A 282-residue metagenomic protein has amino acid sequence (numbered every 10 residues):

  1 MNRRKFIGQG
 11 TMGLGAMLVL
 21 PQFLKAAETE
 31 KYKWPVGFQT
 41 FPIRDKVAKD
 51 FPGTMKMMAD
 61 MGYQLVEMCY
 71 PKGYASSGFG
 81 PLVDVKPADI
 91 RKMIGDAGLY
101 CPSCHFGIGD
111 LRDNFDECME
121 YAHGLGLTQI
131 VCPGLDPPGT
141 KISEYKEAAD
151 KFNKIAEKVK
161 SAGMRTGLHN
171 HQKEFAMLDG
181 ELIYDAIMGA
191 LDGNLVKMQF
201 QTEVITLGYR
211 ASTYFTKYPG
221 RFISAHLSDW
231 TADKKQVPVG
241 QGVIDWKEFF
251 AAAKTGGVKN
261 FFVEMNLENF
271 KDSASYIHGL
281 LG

Functional and structural regions predicted by a protein language model:
R3-G37, R44-Q64, H123-G126, L178-V196 (+1 more regions): Histidine-acidic metal/acid-base catalytic patches
G10-M12, M17, K72, M93-K197 (+1 more regions): Active-site acidic/histidine proton-transfer and metal-coordination neighborhood in alpha/beta enzyme cores
G37-F41, E67-C69, P102-H105, V131-P133 (+4 more regions): A cross-family glycoside hydrolase active-site/sugar-binding cleft signature
P42-A48, Y70-Y74: Extracytoplasmic "Venus flytrap"
V66, L82-V85, M164, D179 (+1 more regions): Mature catalytic domains of secreted/periplasmic carbohydrate-active enzymes
E67-D89: Glycine-rich, proline-tolerant flexible connector loops at the mouths of alpha/beta enzymes
G73-G78, P138-I142, A232-V237: A short acidic, helix-capping loop that chelates divalent metal ions and anchors anionic groups
P81-A88, F115-D116, Y145-F152, G180-D185 (+2 more regions): Charged helix-capping and loop-helix junction motifs
